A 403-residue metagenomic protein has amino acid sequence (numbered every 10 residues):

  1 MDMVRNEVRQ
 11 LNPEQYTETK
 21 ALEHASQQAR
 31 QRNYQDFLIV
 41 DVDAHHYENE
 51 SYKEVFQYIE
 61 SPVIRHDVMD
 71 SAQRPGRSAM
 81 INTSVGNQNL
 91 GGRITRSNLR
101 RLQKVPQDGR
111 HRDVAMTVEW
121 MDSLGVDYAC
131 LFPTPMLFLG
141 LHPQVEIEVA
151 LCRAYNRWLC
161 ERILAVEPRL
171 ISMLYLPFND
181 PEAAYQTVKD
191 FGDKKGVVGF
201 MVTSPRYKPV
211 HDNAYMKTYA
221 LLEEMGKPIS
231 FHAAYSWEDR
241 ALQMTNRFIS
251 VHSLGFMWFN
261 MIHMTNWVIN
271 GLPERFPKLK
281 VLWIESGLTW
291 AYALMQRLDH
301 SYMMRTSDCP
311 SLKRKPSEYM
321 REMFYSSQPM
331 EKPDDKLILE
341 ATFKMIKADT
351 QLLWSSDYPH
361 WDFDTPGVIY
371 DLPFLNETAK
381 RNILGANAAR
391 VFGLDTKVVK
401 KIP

Functional and structural regions predicted by a protein language model:
D2-L38, K53-Y128, R157-A165, Q186-K189 (+7 more regions): Mid-to-C-terminal alpha-helical segments outside catalytic/metal-binding sites
M3-V8, Q15, A150, I163-I171 (+5 more regions): Catalytic pocket-lining loop regions of alpha/beta-barrel enzymes, especially the amidohydrolase/enolase/GH5 lineages
I39, H45, N98-Q107, E119-H142 (+2 more regions): Divalent metal-dependent hydrolysis catalytic cores, especially in the metallo-beta-lactamase
I39-Y47, I229-A234: Histidine-centered catalytic micro-motifs
A44-H45, D357-P359: Active-site metal-binding loops of divalent metal-dependent hydrolases
Y47-E50, Y128-L131, L137-H142, D180-A184 (+5 more regions): Short catalytic/ligand-binding loop motif for oxyanion handling, primarily in non-cytosolic enzymes, centered on
P135, R206, Y358: Flexible, active-site-proximal loop/turn residues at the rims of small-molecule/cofactor binding pockets and catalytic
Q144-V149, V368-D371: Short glycine-enriched, charge-decorated loop/helix-capping segments at active-site entrances that position
